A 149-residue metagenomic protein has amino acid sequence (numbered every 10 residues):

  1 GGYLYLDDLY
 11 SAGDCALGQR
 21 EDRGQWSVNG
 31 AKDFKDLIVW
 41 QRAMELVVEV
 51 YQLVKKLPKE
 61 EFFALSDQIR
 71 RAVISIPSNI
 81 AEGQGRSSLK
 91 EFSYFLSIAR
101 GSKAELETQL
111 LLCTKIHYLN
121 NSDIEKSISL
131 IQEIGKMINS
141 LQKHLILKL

Functional and structural regions predicted by a protein language model:
G1-L149: Amphipathic alpha-helical assembly/interaction segments
